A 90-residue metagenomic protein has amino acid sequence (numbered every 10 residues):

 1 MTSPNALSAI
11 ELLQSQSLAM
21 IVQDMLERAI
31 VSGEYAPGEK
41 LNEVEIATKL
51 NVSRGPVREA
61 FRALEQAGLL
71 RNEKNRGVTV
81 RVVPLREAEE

Functional and structural regions predicted by a protein language model:
M1-E90: Short linear motifs at protein or domain termini
